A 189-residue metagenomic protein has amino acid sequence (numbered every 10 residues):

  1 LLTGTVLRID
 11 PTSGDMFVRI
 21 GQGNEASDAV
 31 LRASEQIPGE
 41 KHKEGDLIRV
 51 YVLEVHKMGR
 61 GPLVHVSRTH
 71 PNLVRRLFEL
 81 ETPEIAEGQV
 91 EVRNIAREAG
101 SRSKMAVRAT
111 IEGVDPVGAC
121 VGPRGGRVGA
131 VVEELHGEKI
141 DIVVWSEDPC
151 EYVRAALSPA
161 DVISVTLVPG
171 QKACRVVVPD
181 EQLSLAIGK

Functional and structural regions predicted by a protein language model:
L1-K189: RNA-contacting regions in translation and RNA-metabolism proteins, encompassing KH/S1 modules where present
